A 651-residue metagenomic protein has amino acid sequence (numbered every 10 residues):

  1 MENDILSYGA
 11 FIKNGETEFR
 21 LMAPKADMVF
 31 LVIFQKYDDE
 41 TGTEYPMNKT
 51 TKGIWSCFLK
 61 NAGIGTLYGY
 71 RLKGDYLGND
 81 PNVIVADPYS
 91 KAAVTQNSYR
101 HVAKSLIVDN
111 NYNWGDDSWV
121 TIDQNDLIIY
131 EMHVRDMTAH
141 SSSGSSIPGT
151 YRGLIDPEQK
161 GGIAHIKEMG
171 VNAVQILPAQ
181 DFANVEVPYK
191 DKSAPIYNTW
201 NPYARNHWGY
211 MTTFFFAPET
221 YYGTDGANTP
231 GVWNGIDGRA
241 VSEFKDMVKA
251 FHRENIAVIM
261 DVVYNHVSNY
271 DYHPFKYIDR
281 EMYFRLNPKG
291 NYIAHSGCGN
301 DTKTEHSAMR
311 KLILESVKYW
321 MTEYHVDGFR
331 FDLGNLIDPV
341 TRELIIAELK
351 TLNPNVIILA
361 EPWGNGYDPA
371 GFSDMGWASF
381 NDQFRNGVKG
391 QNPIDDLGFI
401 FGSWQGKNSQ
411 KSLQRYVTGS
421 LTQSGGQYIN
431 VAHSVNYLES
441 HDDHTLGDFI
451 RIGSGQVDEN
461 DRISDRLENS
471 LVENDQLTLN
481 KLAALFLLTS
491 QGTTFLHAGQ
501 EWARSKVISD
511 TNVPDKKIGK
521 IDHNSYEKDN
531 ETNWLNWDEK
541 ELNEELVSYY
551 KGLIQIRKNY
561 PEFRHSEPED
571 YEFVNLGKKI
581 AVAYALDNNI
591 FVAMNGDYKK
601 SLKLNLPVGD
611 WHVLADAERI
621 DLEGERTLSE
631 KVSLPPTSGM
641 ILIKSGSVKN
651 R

Functional and structural regions predicted by a protein language model:
M1-N14, T50-I54, F58-G153: The feature marks proteins involved in alpha-glucan
G15-F19: Structural beta-strand segments of beta-rich domains
L21, D27-K36, K600-A617: Beta-strand-rich binding/interaction modules
L21, Y70, M132, I176 (+8 more regions): Conserved, mostly hydrophobic/aromatic
A23, G65-T66, G624-R651: C-terminal beta-strand-rich structural cap/linker in extracellular carbohydrate-active enzymes
E40, Y45-K49, Y210, S316 (+6 more regions): Active-site-proximal helices and loops of the catalytic beta/alpha 8
S90, R135-Y324, G334-I337, T341-N353 (+1 more regions): Substrate-binding/active-site clefts of carbohydrate-active enzymes
A432-D610: Loop/helix patches that line or flank the sugar-binding groove of alpha-linked glycan CAZymes
